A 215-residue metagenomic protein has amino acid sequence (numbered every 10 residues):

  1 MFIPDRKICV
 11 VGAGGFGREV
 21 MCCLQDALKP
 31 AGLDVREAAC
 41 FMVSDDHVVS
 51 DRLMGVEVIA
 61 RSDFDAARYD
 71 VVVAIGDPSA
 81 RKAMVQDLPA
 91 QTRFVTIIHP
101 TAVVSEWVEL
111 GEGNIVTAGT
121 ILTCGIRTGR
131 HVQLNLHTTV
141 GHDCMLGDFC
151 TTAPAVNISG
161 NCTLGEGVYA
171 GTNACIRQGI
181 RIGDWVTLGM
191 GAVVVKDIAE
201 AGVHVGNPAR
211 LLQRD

Functional and structural regions predicted by a protein language model:
P4-Q25: Glycine-rich adenosine-cofactor-binding loop
K7-I8, E37-A39, R68-V72: Short active-site oxyanion
F16, G76-S79, R210: Short glycine-rich anion-binding loops that position phosphate/pyrophosphate groups of nucleotides and phosphorylated
M21-C23, A83-D87, A199-E200: Short amphipathic alpha-helical segments
A27-S50: NAD(P)-binding Rossmann-fold cofactor-contacting core
D46-V104: Phosphate-bearing ligand-interacting subdomains that bind or position ATP/ADP/UDP/GDP/NAD(P) or nucleotide-linked
I97-L212: Structural signal for interior beta-strand "rungs" in well-ordered beta-sheet cores of soluble enzyme domains
